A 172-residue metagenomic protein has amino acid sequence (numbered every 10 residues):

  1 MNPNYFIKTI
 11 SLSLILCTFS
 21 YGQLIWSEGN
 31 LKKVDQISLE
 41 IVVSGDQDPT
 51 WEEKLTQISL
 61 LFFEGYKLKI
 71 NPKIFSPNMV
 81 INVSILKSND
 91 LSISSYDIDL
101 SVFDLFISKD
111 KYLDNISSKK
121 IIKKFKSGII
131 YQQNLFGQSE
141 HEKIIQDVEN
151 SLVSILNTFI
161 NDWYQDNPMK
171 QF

Functional and structural regions predicted by a protein language model:
M1-T9: Positively charged n-region of N-terminal signal peptides that target proteins for export
Y5, Y21-L61, Q165-F172: A structural "domain/chain start" motif
K8-S20: Bacterial N-terminal signal peptides
L14-L16, L31, K73: A generic structural signal for short, solvent-exposed coil/turn residues that cap or connect secondary-structure
S27-G29, K111-F172: C-terminal/domain-edge helix-coil "capping" segments
D35-E40, L61-V102: A short, hydrophobic beta-strand-centered structural micro-motif
T56-E64, V153, N157: Generic solvent-exposed, charged/amphipathic alpha-helical segments that serve as macromolecular interface scaffolds
I81-I129: Long, continuous compositionally biased terminal/linker segments
